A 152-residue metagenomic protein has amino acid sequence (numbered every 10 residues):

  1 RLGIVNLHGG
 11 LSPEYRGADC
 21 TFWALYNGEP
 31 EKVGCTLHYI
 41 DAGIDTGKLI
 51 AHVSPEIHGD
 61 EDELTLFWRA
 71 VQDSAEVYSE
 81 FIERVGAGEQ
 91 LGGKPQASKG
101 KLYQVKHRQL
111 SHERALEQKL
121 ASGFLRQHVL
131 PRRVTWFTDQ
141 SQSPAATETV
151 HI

Functional and structural regions predicted by a protein language model:
R1-H112: Donor/substrate-binding cores of folate-linked one-carbon enzymes
A97-I152: Internal anion-binding site segments
